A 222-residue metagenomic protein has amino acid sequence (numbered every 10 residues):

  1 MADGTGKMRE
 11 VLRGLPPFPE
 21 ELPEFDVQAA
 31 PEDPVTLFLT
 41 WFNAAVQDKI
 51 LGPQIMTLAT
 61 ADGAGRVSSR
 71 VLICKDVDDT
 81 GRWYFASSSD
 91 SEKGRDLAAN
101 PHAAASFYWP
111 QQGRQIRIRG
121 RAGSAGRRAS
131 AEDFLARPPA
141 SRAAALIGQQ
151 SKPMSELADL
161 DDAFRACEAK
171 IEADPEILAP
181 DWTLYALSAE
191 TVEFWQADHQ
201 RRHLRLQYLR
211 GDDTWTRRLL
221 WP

Functional and structural regions predicted by a protein language model:
M1-P222: Binding-site signature for planar aromatic cofactors or substrates
